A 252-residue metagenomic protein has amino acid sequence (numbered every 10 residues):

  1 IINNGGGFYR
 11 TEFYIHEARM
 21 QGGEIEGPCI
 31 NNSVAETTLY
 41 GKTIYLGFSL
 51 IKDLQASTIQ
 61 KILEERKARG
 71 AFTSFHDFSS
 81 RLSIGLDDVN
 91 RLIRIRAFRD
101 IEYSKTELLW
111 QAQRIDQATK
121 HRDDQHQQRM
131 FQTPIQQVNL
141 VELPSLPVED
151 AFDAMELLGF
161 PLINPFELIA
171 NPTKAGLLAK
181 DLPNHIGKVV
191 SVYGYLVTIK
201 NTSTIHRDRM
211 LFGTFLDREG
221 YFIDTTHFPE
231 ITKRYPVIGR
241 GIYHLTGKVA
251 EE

Functional and structural regions predicted by a protein language model:
I1-E252: Noncatalytic, beta-rich nucleic-acid-contacting surfaces in large DNA/RNA-processing enzymes
